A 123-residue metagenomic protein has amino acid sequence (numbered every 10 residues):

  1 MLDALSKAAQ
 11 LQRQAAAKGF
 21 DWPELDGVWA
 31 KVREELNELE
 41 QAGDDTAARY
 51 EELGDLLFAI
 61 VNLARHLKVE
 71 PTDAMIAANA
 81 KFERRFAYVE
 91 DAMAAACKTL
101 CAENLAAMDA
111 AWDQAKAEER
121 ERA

Functional and structural regions predicted by a protein language model:
M1-L53, L57-A123: Flexible "arm" and connector segments at domain edges
